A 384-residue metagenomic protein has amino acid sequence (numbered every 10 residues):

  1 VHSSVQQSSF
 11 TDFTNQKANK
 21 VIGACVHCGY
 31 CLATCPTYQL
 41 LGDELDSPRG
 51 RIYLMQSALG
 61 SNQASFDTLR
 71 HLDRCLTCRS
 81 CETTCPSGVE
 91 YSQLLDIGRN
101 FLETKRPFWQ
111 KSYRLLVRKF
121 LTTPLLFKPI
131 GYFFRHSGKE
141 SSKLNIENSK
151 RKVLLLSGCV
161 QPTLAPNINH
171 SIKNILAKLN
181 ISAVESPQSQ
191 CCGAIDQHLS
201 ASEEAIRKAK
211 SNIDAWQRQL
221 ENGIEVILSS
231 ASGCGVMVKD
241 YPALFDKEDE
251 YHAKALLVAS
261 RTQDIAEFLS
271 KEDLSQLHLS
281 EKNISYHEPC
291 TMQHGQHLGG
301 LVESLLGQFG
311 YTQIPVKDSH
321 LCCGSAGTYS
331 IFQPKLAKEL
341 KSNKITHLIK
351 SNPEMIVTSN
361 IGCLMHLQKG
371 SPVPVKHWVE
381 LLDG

Functional and structural regions predicted by a protein language model:
V1-T11, Y38-D67, G88-R114, K376-L381: Non-heme iron-sulfur electron-transfer modules
F10-I22, S61-A64, T68-L72, A177-I181 (+1 more regions): Short, intrinsically disordered, charge-biased short linear motifs at domain edges
T14, Y91-G384: Iron-sulfur cluster-binding electron-transfer modules in prokaryotic oxidoreductases
K20-Y38, L69-V89, H320-L321: Cysteine-centered iron-sulfur cluster-binding motifs in ferredoxin-type domains/subunits of redox enzymes
G23, L40-D43, G60, T83-S87 (+2 more regions): Amphipathic alpha-helical interaction elements
G29-A33, D43-P48, A183-E185: N-terminal glycine-rich anion-binding loops that anchor highly charged ligand groups
